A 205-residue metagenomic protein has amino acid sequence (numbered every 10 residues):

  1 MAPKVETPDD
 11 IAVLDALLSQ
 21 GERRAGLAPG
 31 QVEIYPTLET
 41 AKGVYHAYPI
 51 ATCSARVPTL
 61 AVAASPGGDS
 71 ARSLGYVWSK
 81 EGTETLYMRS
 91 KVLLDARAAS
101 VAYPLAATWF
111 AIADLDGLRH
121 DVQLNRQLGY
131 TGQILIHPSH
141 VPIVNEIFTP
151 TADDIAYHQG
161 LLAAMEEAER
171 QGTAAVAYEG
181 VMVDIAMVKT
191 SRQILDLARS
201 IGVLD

Functional and structural regions predicted by a protein language model:
M1-D205: Expand to "…catalyze enediolate/carbanion chemistry for C-C bond making/breaking, isomerization, decarboxylation
